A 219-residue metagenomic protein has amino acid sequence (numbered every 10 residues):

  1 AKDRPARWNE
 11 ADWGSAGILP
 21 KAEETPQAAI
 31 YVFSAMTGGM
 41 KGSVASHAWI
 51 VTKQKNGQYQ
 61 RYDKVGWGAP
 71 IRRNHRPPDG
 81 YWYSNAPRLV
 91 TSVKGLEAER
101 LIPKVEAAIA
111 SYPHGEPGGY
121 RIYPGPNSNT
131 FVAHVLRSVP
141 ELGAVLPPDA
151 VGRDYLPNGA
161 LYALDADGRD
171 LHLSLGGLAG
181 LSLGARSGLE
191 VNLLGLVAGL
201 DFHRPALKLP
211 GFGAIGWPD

Functional and structural regions predicted by a protein language model:
A1-S15, P113-D219: Activation targets extended, charge/polar-rich intrinsically disordered C-terminal tails
D3-L96, G118-I122, V197-F212: Glycine-rich catalytic cores of cysteine/serine-nucleophile enzymes that process amide/ester linkages in cell-envelope
Q58-R61, S111, D154: Intrinsically disordered, low-complexity N-terminal regions enriched in serine/proline/glycine with scattered basic
G66-W67, V93-K104, G115, Y155-A166: Intrinsically disordered, glycine/charged-rich N-terminal periplasmic/extracytoplasmic linker segments that lie
R76-E141: Mid-length scaffold segments of soluble, non-membrane domains
